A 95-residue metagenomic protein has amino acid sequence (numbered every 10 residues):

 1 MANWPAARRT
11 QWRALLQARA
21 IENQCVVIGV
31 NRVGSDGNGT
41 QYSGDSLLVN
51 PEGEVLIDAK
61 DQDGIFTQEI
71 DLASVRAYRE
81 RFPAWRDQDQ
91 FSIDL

Functional and structural regions predicted by a protein language model:
M1-F66: CN hydrolase (nitrilase-like) catalytic-core segments centered on the catalytic cysteine and neighboring Lys/Glu
A7, G37, A73, A77-E80: Alpha-helical structural elements
Q68-L72: Short beta-strand-to-coil "C-cap" segments at the C-terminal boundary of structured domains/repeats, marking
V75-L95: Cysteine/selenocysteine-centered motifs that mediate thiol-based redox chemistry or coordinate metal-sulfur cofactors
